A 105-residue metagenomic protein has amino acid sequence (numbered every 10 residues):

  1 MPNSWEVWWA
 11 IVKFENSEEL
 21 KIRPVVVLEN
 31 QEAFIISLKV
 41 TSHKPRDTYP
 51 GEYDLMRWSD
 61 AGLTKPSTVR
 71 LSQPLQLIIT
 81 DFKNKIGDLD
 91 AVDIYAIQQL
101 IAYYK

Functional and structural regions predicted by a protein language model:
N16-I22, V27-S59: Compact nucleic-acid interaction/catalytic patches
W58-K105: C-terminal terminal-subdomain/extension
